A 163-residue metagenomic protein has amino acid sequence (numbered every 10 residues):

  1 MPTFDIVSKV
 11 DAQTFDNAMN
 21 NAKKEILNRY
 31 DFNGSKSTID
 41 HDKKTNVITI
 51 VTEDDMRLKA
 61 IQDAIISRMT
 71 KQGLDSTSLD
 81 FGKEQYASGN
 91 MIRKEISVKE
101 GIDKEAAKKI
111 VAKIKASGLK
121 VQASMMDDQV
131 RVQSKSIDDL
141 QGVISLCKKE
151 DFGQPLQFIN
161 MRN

Functional and structural regions predicted by a protein language model:
M1-G34: N-terminal, positively charged regions that mediate nucleic acid binding
P2-K9, T45-T52, G89-V98: Short, hydrophobic beta-strand segments
S8, A12, D54-D55, E100-K104 (+1 more regions): Conserved phosphate/pyrophosphate-binding and hydrolysis machinery centered on Walker-type P-loop NTPases, extending
N21, E25, R29-N33, A64 (+4 more regions): Conserved, well-folded catalytic cores of nucleic-acid-processing and energy-transducing macromolecular machines
F32-A64: N-terminal, charged amphipathic alpha-helical interaction modules
N33-I39, D75-G82, V121-S124: Short beta-strand elements
D40, R93-N163: Positively charged, low-complexity, intrinsically disordered RNA-binding extensions
R57-E95: Helix-adjacent hinge/juxtasegments
